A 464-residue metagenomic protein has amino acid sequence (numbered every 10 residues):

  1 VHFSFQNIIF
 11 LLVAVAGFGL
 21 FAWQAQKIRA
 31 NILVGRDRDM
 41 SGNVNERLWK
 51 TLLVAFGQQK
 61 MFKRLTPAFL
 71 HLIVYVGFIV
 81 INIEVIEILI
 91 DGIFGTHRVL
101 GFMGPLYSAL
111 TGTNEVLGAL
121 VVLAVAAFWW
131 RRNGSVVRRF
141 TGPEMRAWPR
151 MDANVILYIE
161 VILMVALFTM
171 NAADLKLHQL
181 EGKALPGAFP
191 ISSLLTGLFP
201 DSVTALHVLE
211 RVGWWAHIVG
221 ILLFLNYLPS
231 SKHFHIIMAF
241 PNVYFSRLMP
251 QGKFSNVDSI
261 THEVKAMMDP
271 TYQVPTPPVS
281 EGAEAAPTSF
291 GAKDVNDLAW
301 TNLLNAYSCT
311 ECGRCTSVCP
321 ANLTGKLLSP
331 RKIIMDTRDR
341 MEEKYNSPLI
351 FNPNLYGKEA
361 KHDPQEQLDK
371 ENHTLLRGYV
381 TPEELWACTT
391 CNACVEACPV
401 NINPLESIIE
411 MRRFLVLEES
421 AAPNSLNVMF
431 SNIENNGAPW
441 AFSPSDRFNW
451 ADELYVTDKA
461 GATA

Functional and structural regions predicted by a protein language model:
V1-P277, M335: Membrane-embedded alpha-helical bundles of multi-pass integral membrane proteins
H2-W130, G134, D297-W300, A306 (+3 more regions): Iron-sulfur-cluster electron-transfer modules
V136-P143, L185, G282, W450-D458: Short, highly charged low-complexity linear segments
D152-A153, S202, V208-G213, F224-N226 (+6 more regions): Generic recognition of flexible, low-complexity loop/linker segments
S202-T204, A283-A285, A441-S445: Short linear motifs at secondary-structure transitions and domain/linker junctions
H217-I221, S231-I236, C312-G313, C388 (+2 more regions): P-loop NTPase catalytic cores that bind/hydrolyze ATP
N226, S230-L385, F430-P439: Ferredoxin-type iron-sulfur electron-transfer modules and their immediate structural context
